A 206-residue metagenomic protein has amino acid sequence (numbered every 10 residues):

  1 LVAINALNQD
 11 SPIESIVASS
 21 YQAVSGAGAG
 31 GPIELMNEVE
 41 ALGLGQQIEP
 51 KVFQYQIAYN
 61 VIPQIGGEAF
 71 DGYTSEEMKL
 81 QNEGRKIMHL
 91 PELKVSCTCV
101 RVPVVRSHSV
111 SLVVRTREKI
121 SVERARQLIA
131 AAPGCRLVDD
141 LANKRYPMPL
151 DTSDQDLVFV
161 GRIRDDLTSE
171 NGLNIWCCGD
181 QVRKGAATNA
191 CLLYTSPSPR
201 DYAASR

Functional and structural regions predicted by a protein language model:
L1-L128: Active-site-lining helix/loop region of Rossmann-like oxidoreductase modules
P103, G179-K184: Glycine-rich phosphate/pyrophosphate-binding beta-alpha loops
R124, I129-D139: A common structural junction motif
M148-E170: FAD-binding beta-loop-beta segment adjacent to the flavin cofactor pocket
L173-C177: Short FAD-binding loop at a beta-strand-to-alpha-helix junction that anchors the flavin cofactor in diverse
K184, L192-L193: Flexible, small-/acidic-enriched active-site or ligand-binding loops
Y194-P199: Conserved small/polar residues in nucleotide/adenosyl-binding loops
S205-R206: Hydrophobic alpha-helical segments, chiefly the membrane-spanning helices and signal/signal-anchor peptides
